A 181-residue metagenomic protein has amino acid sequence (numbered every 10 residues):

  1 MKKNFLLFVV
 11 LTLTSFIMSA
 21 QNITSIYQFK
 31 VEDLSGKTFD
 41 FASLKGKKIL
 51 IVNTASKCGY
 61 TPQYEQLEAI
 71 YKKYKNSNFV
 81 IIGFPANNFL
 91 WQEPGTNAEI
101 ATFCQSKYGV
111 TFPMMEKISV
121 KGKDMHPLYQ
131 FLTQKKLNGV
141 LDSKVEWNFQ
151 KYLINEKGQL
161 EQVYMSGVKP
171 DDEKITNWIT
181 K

Functional and structural regions predicted by a protein language model:
M1-T24: Bacterial Sec-dependent N-terminal signal peptides
S19-A42, P127: N-terminal "domain-start" segment that seeds a small globular fold
D33, N53-K57: Amphipathic alpha-helical repeat scaffolds
K45-L50: Local sequence-structure signature of Cys/Sec-based thiol-disulfide redox active-site neighborhoods
Y60-H126: Structural microenvironment flanking redox-active thiols in thiol-disulfide oxidoreductases
P127-Q130, Q134-K181: Thiol-/selenol-based redox modules, centered on thioredoxin-like and closely related oxidoreductase domains
